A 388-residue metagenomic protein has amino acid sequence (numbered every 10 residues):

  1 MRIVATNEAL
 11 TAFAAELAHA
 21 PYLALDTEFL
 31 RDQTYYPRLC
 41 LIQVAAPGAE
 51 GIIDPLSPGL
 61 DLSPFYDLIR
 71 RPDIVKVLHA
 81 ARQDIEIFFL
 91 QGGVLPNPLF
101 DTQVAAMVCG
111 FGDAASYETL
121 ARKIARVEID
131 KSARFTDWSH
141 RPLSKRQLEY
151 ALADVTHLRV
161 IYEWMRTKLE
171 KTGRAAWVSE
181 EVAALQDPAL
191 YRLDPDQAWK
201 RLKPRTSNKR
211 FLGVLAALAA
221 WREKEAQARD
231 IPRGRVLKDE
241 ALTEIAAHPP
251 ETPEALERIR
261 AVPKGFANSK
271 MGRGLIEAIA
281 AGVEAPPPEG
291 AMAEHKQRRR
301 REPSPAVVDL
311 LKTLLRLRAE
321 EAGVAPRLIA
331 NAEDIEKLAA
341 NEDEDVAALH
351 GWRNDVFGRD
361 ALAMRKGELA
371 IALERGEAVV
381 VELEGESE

Functional and structural regions predicted by a protein language model:
M1-L23, T27: N-terminal accessory regions of nucleic-acid-interacting proteins
I3, Q43, G48-R159, R166 (+2 more regions): Active-site-proximal helix-loop-helix substrate-binding element of RNase H-like nuclease domains
L10, D32-T34: Short N-terminal binding/cap micro-motifs at the start of the first secondary-structure element
A20-Y22, R38-L41, A49-E50: A common structural microfeature
A24, Q33, L41-V44: Non-catalytic, usually N-terminal nucleic-acid engagement modules in DNA/RNA processing proteins
Y36-R38, K145: A short, glycine/Asx- and small/polar-enriched loop/turn that sits immediately N-terminal to a beta-strand
K145, V155, I161, M165-E388: Accessory DNA-binding and partner-docking regions appended to nucleic-acid-acting proteins, especially the terminal
